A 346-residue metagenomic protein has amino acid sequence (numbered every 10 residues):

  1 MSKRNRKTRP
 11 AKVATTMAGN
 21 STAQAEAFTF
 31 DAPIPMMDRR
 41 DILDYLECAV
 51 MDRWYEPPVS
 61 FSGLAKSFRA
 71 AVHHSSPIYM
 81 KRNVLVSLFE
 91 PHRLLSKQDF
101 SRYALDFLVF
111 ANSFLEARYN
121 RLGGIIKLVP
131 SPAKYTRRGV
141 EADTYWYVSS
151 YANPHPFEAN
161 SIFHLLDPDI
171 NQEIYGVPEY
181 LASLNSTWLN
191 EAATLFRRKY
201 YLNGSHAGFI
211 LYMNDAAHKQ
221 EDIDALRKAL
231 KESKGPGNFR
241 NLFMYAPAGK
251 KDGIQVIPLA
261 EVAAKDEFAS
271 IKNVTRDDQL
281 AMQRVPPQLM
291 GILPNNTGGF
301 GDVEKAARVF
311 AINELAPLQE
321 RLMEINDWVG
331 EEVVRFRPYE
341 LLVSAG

Functional and structural regions predicted by a protein language model:
M1-Y135, I174, G299, V303 (+4 more regions): Flexible, gly/proline-biased loop segments at the beginnings of proteins or at boundaries between secondary-structure
S2-A14, A18, N153-P286, M290-F300 (+2 more regions): Extended, charged amphipathic alpha-helical segments
Q24-D52, G139-Y147, N190-Y212, Y245 (+2 more regions): Short, charged N-terminal helix-start/capping segments
D52-G63, E90-R93, Y145-A159, N185-W188 (+1 more regions): Short N-terminal helix-initiation segments at or just after the protein's N-terminus
L95-D99, L108-F110, L128, T144-Y147 (+2 more regions): Short amphipathic alpha-helical surface micro-motifs
V109-A111, R121-G124, E141-A142, S205-H206 (+2 more regions): Short, well-ordered loop/turn elements at secondary-structure boundaries
E116-R118, V129, V148, Y212 (+2 more regions): Residues in well-ordered beta-strands of folded domains
N120-G176: Active-site and NAD+-binding cores of ADP-ribose-processing enzymes
